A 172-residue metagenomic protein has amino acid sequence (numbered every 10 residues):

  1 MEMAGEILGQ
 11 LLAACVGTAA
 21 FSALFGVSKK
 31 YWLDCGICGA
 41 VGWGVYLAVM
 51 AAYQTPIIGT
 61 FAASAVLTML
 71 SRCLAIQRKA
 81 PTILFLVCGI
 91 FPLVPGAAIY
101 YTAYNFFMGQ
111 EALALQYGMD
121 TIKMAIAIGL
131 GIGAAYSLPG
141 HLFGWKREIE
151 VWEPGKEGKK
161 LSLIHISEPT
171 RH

Functional and structural regions predicted by a protein language model:
M1-M69, T82, A103-L163: Alpha-helical transmembrane segments and their membrane-interface boundaries that form or gate the permeation pathway
A75-Q77: Juxtamembrane helix-break-helix junctions at the cytosolic face of small multi-pass alpha-helical membrane proteins
P81-F91: The feature identifies polytopic integral membrane transport proteins across all domains of life
C88, Y101-A103: Long, charge-patterned amphipathic alpha-helical coiled-coil/hairpin "stalk" segments used as oligomerization
P92-A98: Proline-centric
I164-H172: Conserved small/polar residues in nucleotide/adenosyl-binding loops
